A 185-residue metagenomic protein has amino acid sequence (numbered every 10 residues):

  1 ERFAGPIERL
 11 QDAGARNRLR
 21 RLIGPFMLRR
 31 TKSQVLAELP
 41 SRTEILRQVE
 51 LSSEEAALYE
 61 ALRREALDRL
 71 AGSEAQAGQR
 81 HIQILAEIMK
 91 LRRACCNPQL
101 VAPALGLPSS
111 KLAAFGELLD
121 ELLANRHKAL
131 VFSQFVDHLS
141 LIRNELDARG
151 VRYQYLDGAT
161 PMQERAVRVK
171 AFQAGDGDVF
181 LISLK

Functional and structural regions predicted by a protein language model:
E1-Q34: Conserved P-loop NTPase motor "coupling/switch" region that bridges the ATPase
R2, P6, R29, E65 (+3 more regions): Conserved, well-folded catalytic cores of nucleic-acid-processing and energy-transducing macromolecular machines
G5-A13, R69-G78, A102: Short, polar/flexible loop-turn hinges at active-site or ligand-entry regions and domain interfaces
L19, F26, R30, L62 (+2 more regions): AAA+ P-loop ATPase catalytic core
G24-M27, L67, R92, R143: Structural signal for well-ordered, non-membrane alpha-helices
R29-L39, L70-A71: Conserved C-terminal "switch" segment of AAA+ ATPases
A37-A61, S73-K185: Conserved Helicase C-terminal RecA-like lobe
